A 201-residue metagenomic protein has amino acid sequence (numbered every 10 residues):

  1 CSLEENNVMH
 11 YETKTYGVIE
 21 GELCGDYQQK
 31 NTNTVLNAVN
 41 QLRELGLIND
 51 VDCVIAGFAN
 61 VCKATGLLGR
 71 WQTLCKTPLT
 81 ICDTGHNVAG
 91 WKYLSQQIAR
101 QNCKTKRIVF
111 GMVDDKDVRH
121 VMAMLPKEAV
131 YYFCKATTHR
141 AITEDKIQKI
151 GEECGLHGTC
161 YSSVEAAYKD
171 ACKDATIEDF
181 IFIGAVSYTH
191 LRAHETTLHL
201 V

Functional and structural regions predicted by a protein language model:
C1-L3, T73: Short, exposed beta-strand/loop patches in secreted or surface proteins that constitute
L3-T15: Acidic-glycine-rich active-site phosphate/pyrophosphate-binding loop
E5-N6, L79-I81, V88, V121-F180: C-terminal helical cap/extension that packs against the catalytic core of soluble nucleotide-cofactor enzymes
E12-V130: Nucleotide phosphate-binding/pyrophosphate-handling subdomain across enzymes that bind or process nucleotide phosphates
F110-D114, C134-A136, V186: Cofactor-binding loop segments of dinucleotide-utilizing enzymes, especially the Rossmann-like FAD- and NAD(P)+-binding
D179-Y188: Peripheral docking tails and interdomain loops at the edges of cofactor- or intermediate-handling domains
T189-T196: Conserved small/polar residues in nucleotide/adenosyl-binding loops
